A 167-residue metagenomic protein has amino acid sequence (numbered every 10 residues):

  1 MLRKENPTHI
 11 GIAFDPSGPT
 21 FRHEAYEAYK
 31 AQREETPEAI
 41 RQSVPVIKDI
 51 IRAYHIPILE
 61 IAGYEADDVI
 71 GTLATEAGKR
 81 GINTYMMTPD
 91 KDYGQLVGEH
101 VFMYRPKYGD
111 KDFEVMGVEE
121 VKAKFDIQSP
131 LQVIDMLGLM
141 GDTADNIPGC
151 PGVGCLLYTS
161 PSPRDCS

Functional and structural regions predicted by a protein language model:
M1-M87, K91-G117: Noncatalytic, basic helical substrate-engagement surface that gates or grips nucleic-acid strands
P7, P130-V133, R164: A broad structural signal for short, well-ordered beta-strand segments within beta-sheet-rich domains
K79-G81, D142-D145: Short hydrophobic "helix-edge" motifs at membrane interfaces and signal-peptide entry regions
G98-V101, P106, D126, G141 (+1 more regions): Hydrophobic/aromatic-lined pockets within catalytic cores
D112-D142: A short, charged helix-loop
C150: Histidine-centered phosphotransfer motif of kinases
Y158-S167: Single conserved hydrophobic/aromatic residue that forms the stacking wall/gate of nucleotide- or nucleobase-binding
